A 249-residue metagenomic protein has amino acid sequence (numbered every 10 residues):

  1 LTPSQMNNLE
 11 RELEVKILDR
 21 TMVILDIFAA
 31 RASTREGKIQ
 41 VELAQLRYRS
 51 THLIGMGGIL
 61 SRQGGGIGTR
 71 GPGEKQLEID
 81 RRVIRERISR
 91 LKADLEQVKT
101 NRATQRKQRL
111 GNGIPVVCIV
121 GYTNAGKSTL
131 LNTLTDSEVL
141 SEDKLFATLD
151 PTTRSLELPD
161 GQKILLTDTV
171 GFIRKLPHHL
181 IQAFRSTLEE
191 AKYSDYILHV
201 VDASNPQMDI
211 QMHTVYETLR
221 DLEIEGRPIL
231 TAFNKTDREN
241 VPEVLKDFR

Functional and structural regions predicted by a protein language model:
L1-L18, P159-K163, F184-R249: Conserved C-terminal guanine-recognition region of P-loop GTPase G domains, centered on the G4
L1-V116: Conserved P-loop NTPase architecture
R31-R35, K75-Q76, E138-L140, V170-I181 (+1 more regions): Flexible beta-alpha connector loops of hexameric P-loop NTPases
T100-R102, R106-P115, N132-L165, I173-A183 (+2 more regions): Switch I (effector-binding) loop of TRAFAC-class P-loop GTPase G-domains
V120, L131: Residues at the beta-strand->loop junction immediately N-terminal to the Walker
N124: Walker A (P-loop) phosphate-binding loop of P-loop NTPases
K127: Conserved lysine of the Walker
